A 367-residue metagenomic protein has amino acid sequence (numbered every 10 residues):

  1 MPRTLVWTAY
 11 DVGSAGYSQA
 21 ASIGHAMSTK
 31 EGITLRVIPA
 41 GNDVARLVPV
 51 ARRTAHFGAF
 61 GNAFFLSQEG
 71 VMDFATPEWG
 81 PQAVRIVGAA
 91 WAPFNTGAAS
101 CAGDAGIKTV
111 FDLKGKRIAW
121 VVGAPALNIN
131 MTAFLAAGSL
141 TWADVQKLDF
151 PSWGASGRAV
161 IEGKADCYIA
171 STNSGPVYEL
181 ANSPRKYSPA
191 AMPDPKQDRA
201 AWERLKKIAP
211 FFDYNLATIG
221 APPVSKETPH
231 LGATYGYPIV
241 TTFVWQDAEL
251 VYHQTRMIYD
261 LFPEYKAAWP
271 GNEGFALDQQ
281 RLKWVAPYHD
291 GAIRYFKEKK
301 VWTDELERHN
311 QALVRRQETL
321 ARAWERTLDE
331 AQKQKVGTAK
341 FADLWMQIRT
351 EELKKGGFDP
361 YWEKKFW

Functional and structural regions predicted by a protein language model:
M1-G123, L127-G138, L148, P189: Short, glycine-/small- and polar/acidic-enriched structural segments that line small-molecule recognition paths
P2, T172-R185, E249-V251, Y259-W367: An extracytoplasmic/periplasmic, membrane-proximal ligand-sensing/linker region
A15-S22, A26, A45, P49 (+11 more regions): Extracytoplasmic/secreted proteins, especially bacterial periplasmic and envelope-associated proteins
S22-G32, N128-V145, K164, A181-R185 (+3 more regions): Ligand-binding cleft/hinge of the Venus flytrap
M27-E31, T54, G103, R117 (+9 more regions): Sec/Tat-exported extracytoplasmic proteins
N62-F64, V71-A75, A105, W142-L250: Pocket-lining segment of extracytoplasmic ligand-binding domains
P81, G97-S100, P189-D198, R204-N215 (+1 more regions): Electropositive, surface-exposed helix/loop patches at the edges of structured domains that serve as adaptable
G115-A133, P210-A276, W284: Ligand-binding clefts/hinges and TM-proximal coupling segments of bilobed small-molecule sensing domains
